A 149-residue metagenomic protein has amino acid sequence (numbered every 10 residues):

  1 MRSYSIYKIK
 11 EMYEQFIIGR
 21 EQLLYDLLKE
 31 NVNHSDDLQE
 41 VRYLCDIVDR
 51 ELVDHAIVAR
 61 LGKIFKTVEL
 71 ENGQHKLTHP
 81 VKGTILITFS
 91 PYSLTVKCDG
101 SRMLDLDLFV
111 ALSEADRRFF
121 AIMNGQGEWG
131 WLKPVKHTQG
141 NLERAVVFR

Functional and structural regions predicted by a protein language model:
M1-P91, M103-V110, I122-R149: Acidic (Asp/Glu-rich) sequence patches and key acidic residues that form negatively charged surfaces used
Y92-D99: Short cationic amphipathic helices and targeting signals
V96, A121-I122: Short hydrophobic/aromatic-rich beta-strand segments that constitute the beta-sheet cores of beta-sandwich/beta-barrel
L112-F119: A common structural junction motif
